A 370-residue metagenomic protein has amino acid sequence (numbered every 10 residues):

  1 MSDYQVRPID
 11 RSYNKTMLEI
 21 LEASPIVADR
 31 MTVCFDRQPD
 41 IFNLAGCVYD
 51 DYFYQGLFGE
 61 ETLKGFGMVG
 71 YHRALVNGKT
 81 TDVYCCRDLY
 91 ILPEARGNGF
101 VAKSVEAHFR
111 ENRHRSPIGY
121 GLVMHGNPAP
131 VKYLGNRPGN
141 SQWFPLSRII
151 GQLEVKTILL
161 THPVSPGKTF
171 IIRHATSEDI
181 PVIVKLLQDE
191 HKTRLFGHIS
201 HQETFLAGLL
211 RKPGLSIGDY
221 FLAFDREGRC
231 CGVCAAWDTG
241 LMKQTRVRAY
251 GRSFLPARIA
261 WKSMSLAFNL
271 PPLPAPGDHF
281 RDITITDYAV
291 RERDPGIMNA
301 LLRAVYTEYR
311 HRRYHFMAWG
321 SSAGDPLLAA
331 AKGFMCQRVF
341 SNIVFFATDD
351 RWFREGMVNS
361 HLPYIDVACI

Functional and structural regions predicted by a protein language model:
M1-F58, T62-L63, C85, L159-T204 (+3 more regions): Short amphipathic alpha-helix that is part of the acyltransferase structural core
D51-G56, F66, D88, I217-L222 (+1 more regions): Short hydrophobic/aromatic beta-strand element in the GNAT-like acyltransferase core that lines or flanks the acyl-donor
E60-K64, M68-N77, R87, A236-M242 (+1 more regions): Acetyl-CoA-dependent GNAT
L89-I91, A175, Y288: Hydrophobic adenine-recognition pocket in adenosine-nucleotide-binding enzymes
I91, G97-E111, P295-T307: Conserved acetyl-CoA-binding loop-helix of GNAT-fold acetyltransferases
K103-F221: Contiguous mid-protein beta-loop-alpha structural module that forms a pocket-lining wall or clamp of enzyme active
L122-G167, V233-I370: Active-site/acyl-donor-binding loops of N-acyltransferases
